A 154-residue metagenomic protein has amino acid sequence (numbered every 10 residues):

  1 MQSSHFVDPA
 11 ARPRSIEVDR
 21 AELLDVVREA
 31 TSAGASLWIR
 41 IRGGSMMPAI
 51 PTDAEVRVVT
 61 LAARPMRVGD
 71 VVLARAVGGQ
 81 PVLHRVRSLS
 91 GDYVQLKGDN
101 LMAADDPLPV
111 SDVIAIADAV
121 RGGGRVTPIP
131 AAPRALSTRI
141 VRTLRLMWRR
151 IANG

Functional and structural regions predicted by a protein language model:
M1-G154: Extended hydrophobic leader/signal-anchor segments used for secretion and membrane insertion
